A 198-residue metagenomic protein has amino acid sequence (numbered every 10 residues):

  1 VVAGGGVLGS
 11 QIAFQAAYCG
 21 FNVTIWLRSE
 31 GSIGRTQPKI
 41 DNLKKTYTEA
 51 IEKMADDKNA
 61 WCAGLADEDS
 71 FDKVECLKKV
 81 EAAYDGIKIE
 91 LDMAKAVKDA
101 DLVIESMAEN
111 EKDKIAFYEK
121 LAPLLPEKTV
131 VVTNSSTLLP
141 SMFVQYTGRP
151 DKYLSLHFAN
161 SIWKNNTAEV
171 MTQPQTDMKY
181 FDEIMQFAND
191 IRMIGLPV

Functional and structural regions predicted by a protein language model:
V1-A60, L124, Q173: NAD(P)+-binding Rossmann beta1-loop-alpha1 motif at the extreme N-terminus of oxidoreductases
F14-A17, A122, V144, M185: A structural alpha-helix within SAM-dependent methyltransferase catalytic domains
F21, R149-P150, T167-V198: Internal alpha-helical scaffold of NAD(P)-dependent oxidoreductase catalytic cores
D41-I51, I104, L125, T147 (+1 more regions): Structural signal for hydrophobic packing residues in well-ordered secondary-structure cores of soluble enzyme domains
T46-L124: A structured beta-alpha segment of the ubiquitous adenosine-cofactor-binding alpha/beta core
I89-L91, L154-S155, P197: Structural signal for conserved beta-strand scaffold positions within catalytic alpha/beta enzyme cores
L102, M107-T167: Rossmann-like NAD(P)(H) cofactor-binding subdomain of soluble oxidoreductases
